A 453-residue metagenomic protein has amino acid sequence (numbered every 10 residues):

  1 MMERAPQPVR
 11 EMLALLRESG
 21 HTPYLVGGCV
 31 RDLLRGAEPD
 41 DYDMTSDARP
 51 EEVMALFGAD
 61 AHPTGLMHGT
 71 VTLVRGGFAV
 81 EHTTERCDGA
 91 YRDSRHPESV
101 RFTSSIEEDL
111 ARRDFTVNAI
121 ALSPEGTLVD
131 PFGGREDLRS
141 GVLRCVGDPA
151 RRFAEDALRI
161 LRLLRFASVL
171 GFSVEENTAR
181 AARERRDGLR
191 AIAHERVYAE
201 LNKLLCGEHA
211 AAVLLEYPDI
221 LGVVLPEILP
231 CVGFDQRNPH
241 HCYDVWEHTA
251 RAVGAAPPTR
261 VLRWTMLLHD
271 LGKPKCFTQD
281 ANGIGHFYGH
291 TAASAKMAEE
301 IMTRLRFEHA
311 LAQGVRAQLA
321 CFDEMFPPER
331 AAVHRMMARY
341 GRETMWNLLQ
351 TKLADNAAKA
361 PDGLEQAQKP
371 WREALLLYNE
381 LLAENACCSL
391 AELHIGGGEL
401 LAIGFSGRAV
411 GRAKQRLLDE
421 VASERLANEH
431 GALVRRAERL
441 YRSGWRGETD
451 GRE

Functional and structural regions predicted by a protein language model:
M1-E453: Catalytic cores of the polymerase beta-like nucleotidyltransferase superfamily and closely associated nucleotide
